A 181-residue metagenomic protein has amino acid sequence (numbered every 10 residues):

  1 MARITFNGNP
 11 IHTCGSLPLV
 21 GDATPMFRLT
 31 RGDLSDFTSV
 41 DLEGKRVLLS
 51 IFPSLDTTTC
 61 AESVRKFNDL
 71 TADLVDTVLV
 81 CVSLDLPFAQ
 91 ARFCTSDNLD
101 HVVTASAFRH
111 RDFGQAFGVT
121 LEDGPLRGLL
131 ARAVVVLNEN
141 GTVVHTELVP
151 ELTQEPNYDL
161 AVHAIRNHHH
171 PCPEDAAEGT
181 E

Functional and structural regions predicted by a protein language model:
M1-E181: Chalcogenol-based redox active-site neighborhoods
